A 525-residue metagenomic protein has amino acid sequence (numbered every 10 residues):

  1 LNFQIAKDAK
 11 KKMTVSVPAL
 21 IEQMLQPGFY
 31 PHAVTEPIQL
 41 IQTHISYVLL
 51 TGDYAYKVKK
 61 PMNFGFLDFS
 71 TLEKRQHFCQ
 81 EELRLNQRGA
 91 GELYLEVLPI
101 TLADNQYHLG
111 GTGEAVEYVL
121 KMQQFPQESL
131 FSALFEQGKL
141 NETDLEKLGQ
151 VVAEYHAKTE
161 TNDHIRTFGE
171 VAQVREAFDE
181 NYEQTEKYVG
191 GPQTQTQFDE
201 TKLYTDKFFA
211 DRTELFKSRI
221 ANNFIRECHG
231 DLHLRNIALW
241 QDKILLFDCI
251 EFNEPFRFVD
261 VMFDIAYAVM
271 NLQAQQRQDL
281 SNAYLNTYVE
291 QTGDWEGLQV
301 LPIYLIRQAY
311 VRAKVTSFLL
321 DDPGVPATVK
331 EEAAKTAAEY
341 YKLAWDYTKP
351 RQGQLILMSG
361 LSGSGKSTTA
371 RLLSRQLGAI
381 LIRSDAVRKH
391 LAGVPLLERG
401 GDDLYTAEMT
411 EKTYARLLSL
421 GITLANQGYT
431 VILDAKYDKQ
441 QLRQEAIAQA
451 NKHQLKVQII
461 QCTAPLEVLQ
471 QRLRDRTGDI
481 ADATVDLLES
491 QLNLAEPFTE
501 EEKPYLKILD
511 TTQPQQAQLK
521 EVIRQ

Functional and structural regions predicted by a protein language model:
F3-K121, P126, L130, W240-I244: Conserved NTP-binding catalytic cores of kinases and kinase-like/nucleotidyltransferase enzymes across multiple kinase
F66-E73, Y107-T112, L120-L234, A238-Q354: ATP-dependent phospho-/nucleotidyl transfer catalytic cores
M358: Hydrophobic anchor at the beta1->P-loop junction of P-loop NTPases
K366: Conserved lysine of the Walker
T369: Hydrophobic positions on the alpha1 helix immediately C-terminal to the Walker A/P-loop
R375-Y429: Conserved substrate/cofactor phosphate-moiety recognition/catalytic segment in nucleotide-dependent phosphotransferases
H453-L473: Conserved phosphate-donor/acceptor-positioning beta-strand/loop module used by diverse small-molecule
D475-E521, Q525: Small-molecule kinase domains that catalyze NTP-dependent phosphoryl transfer to phosphate-bearing small molecules
